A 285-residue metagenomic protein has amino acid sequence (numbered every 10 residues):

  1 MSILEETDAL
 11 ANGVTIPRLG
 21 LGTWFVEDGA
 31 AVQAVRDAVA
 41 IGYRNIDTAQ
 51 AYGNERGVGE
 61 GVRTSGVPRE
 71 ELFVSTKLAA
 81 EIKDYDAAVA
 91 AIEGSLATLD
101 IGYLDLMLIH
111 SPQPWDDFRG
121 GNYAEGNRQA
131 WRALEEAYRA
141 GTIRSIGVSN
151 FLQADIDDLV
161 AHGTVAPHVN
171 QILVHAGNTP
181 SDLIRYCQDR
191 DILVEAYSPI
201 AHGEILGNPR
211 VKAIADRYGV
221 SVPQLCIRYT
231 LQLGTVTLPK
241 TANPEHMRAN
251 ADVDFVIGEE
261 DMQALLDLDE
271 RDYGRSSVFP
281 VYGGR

Functional and structural regions predicted by a protein language model:
M1-L72, A133, A201, A264 (+2 more regions): N-terminal binding-site loop/beta-alpha segment at the start of enzyme catalytic domains that lines or forms
A11, G59-R69, L96-I101, V160-G163 (+1 more regions): Acidic (Asp/Glu)-rich catalytic clusters
R18-G29, L78-Y85, F118-G120: Active-site mouth loops of central-metabolism enzymes
E27-A38, D84-L99, A154-I156, N178-T179: Short, acidic/polar
V35, E55, G59-V62, V89-L96 (+4 more regions): Generic structural signal for well-ordered alpha-helices, preferentially at hydrophobic/aromatic core positions
N45, Y103-L106, S145, V169: Residues at the N-termini of beta-strands
A80, P114-R285: Beta/alpha (TIM)-barrel catalytic core signal, keyed to glycine-rich beta->alpha loops juxtaposed to Asp/Glu that bind
I82-A130: Glycine/small-residue-rich loop that forms an oxyanion/phosphate-binding "nest" at active or ligand-binding sites
